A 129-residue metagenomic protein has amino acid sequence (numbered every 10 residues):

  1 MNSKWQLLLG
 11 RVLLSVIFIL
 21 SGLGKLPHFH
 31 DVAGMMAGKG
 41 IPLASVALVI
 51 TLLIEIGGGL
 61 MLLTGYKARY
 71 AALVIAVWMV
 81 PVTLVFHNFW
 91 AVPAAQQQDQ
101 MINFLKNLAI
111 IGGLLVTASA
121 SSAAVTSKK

Functional and structural regions predicted by a protein language model:
M1-P27, A37, S45-L53, G57-K129: Extended, low-polarity transmembrane helix blocks
V32-K39: Cytosolic, membrane-interface loops and tails of multi-pass inner-membrane proteins
